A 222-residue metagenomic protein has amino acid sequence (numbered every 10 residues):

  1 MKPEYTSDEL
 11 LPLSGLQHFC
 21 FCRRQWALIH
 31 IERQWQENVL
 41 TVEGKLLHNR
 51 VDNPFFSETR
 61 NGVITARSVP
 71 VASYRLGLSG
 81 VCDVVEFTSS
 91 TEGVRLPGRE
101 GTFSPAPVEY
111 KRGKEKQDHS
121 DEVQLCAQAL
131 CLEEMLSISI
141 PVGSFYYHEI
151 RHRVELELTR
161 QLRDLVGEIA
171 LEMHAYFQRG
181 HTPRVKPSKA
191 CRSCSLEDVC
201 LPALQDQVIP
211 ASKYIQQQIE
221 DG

Functional and structural regions predicted by a protein language model:
M1-P107, Q207, Q217-G222: Metal-dependent nuclease catalytic cores that hydrolyze phosphodiester bonds in DNA/RNA, characterized by
T6-E9, E172-S188: Short, intrinsically disordered, charge-biased short linear motifs at domain edges
T6-S7, G15, H152, H181 (+1 more regions): Glycine-rich, flexible loop/turn motifs
C22, H181-G222: Cysteine-cluster motifs in flexible loop/terminal segments that predominantly coordinate metals
E37-V39, Y176-F177, S212: A short hydrophobic/aromatic micro-motif that marks alpha-helical segments and, especially, helix-coil
R75-L76, E134, V185: A general structural signal for stabilizing positions within well-ordered secondary structure
S79-G80, E86-G180, R192, L196-D198: Nucleic-acid nuclease catalytic cores
